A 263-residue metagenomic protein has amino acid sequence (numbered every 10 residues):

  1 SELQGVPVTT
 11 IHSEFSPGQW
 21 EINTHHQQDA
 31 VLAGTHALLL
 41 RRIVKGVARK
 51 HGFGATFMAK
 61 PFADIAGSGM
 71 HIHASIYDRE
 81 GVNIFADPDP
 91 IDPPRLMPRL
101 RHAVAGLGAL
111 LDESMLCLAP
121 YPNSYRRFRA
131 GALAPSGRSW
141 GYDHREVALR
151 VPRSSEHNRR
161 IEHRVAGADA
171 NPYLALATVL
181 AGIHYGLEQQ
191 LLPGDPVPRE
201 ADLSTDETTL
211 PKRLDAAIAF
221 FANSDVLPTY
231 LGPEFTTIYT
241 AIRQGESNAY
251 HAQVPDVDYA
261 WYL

Functional and structural regions predicted by a protein language model:
S1-L263: Glycine-rich, acidic/polar active-site loops that bind/position phosphate-bearing ligands
